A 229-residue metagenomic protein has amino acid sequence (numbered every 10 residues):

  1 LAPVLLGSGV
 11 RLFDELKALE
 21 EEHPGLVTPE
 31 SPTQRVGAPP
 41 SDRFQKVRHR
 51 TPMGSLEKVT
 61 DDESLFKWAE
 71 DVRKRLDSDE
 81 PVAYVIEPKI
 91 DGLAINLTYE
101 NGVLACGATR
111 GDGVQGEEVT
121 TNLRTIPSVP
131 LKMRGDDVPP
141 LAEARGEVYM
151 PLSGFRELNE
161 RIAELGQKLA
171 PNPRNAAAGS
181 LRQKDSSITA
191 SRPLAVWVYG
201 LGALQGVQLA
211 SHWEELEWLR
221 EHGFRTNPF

Functional and structural regions predicted by a protein language model:
L1-F229: RNA/tRNA-interacting regions in translation and RNA-turnover enzymes
